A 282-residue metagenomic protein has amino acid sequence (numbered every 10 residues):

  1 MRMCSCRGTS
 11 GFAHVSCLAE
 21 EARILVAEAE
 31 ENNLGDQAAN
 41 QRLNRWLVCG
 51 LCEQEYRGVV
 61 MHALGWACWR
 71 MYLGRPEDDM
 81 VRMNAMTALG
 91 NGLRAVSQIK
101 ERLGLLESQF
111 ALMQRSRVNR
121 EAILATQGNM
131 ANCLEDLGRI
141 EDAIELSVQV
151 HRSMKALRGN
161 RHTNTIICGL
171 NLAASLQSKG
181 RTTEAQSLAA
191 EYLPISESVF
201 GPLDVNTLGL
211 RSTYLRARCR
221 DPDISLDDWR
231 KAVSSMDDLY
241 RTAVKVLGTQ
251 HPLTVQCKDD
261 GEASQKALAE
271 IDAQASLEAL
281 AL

Functional and structural regions predicted by a protein language model:
M1-M3: Soluble N-terminal domains of membrane-associated systems
G8-S10, V15-L282: Intrinsic-disorder-linked linear interaction elements in eukaryotic regulatory proteins
